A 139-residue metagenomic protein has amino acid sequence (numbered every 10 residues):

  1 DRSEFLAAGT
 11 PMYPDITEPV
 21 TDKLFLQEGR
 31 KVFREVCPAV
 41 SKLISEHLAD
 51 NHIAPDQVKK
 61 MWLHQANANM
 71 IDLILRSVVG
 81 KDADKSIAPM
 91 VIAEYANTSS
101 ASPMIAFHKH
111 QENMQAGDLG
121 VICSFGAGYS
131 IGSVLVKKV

Functional and structural regions predicted by a protein language model:
D1-M90: Hydrophobic pocket-lining "lid/loop/helix" segments that shape and contact the acyl-thioester
V32-E35, A93-E94, F107-K109: N-terminal start-of-chain detector that recognizes signal peptides and the immediate post-cleavage beginning
C37, A68, N97-M104: Short alpha-helical patches at coil-to-helix transitions and adjacent helical residues in well-structured domains
A39, L43, S102, A106-K109: Well-ordered alpha-helical segments embedded in enzymatic catalytic cores
W62-Q65, I92, F107, S124: Active-site proximal loops enriched in glycine and acidic residues that flank catalytic Cys/His/Asp and coordinate
A88-S102, C123: Cysteine-centered functional microenvironments
M104-V139: Conserved beta-strand-centric core segments of catalytic alpha/beta enzyme folds
